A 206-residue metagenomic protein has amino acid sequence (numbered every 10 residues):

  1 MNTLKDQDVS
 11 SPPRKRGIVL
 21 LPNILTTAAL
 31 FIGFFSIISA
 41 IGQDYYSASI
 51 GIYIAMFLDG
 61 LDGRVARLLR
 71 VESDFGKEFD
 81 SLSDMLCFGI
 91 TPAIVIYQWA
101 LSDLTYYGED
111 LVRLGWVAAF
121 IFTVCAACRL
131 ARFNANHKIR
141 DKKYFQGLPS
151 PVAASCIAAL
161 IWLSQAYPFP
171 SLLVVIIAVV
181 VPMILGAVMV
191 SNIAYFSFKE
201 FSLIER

Functional and structural regions predicted by a protein language model:
M1-G60, N192: Topogenic membrane-insertion module of multi-pass membrane proteins
M1-S10, K142-R206: C-terminal membrane-associated helical module and adjoining short loops/tails
V19-T27, L68-L130, L160-I161: Multi-pass membrane catalytic core of lipid/isoprenoid biosynthesis enzymes
F31, F57, L61, V65 (+2 more regions): Active-site His/Glu-centered metal-binding helix of metallohydrolases
G33-A40, I94-Q98, R129-R132, I157-I161 (+2 more regions): Structural signal for membrane-spanning alpha-helices in multi-pass inner-membrane proteins, emphasizing helix cores
S47-L58, V112-V124, L173-L185: Structural signature of hydrophobic alpha-helical transmembrane segments
R64-D74, A127-K142, V190-K199: C-terminal ends of transmembrane helices
L111-S155: Hydrophobic, well-structured mid-protein blocks that either form specific transmembrane helices
